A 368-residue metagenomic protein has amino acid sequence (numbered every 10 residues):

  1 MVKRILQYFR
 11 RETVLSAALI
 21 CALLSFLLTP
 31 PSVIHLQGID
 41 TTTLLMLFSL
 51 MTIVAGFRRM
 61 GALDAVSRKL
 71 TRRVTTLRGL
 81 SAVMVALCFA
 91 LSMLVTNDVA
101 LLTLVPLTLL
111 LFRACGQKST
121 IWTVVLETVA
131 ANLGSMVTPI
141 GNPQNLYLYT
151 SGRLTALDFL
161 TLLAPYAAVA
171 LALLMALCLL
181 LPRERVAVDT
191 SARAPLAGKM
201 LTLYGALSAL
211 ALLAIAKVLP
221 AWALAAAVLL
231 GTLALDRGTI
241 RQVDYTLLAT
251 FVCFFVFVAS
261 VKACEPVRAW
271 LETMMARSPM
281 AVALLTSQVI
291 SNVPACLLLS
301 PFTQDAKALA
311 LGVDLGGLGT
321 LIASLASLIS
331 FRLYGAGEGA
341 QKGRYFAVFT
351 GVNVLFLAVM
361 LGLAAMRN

Functional and structural regions predicted by a protein language model:
V2-L28, I39-T52, L201-L210, V218-L233 (+1 more regions): Hydrophobic mid-bilayer segments of alpha-helices in multi-pass membrane transport proteins, especially secondary
R4, R68, L180-G205, R237-R241: Flexible interhelical linker loops that connect adjacent transmembrane helices in multi-pass membrane transporters
I5-R11, V33-T43, L154-Y166, R193-G198 (+4 more regions): Interfacial loop-to-helix junctions that mark the boundaries of transmembrane helices in multi-pass membrane
G38, M60, D64-K69, L207-Q304: Transmembrane helical segments that form the transport core of multi-pass membrane transport proteins
T41-T43, R72-V85, A114-T123, K199-T202 (+2 more regions): Membrane-interfacial loop-to-helix junctions in multi-pass transporters
V85-A86, A90-L133, L297-L311, G339-Q341 (+1 more regions): Hydrophobic transmembrane alpha-helices that form the pore/transport pathway of multi-pass ion and small-solute
G116-R183, A187-R193, S330-M360: Membrane-core helix-loop-helix motifs of multi-pass transport proteins
L160-L171, A281-N368: C-terminal transmembrane helix pair
